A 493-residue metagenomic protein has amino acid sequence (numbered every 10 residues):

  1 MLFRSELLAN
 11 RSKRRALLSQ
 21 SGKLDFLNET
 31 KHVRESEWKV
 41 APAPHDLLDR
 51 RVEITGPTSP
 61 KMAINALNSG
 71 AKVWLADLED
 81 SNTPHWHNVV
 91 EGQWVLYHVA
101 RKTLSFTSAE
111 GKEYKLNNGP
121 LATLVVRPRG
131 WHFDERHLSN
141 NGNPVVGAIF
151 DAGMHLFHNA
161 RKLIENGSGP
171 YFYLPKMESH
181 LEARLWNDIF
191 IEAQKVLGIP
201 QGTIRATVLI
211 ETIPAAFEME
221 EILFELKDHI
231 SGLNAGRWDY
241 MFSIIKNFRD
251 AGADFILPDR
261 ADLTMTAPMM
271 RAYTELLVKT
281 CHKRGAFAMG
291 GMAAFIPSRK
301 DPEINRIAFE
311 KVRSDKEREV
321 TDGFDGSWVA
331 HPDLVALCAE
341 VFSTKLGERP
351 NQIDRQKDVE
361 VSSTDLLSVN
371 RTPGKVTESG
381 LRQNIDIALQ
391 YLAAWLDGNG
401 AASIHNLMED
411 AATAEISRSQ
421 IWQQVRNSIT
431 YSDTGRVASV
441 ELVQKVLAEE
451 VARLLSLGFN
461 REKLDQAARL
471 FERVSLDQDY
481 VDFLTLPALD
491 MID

Functional and structural regions predicted by a protein language model:
R4-D493: Expand to "…catalyze enediolate/carbanion chemistry for C-C bond making/breaking, isomerization, decarboxylation
